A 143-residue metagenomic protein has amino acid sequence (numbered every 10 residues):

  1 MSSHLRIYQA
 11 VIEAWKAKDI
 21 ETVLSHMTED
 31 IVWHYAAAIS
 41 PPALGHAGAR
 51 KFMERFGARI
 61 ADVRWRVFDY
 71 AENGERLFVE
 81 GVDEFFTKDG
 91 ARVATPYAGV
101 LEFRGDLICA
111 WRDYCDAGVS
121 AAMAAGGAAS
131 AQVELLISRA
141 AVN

Functional and structural regions predicted by a protein language model:
M1-E29, S130-N143: Short, low-complexity N-terminal intrinsically disordered segments enriched in polar/charged residues
S3, E54-N143: A beta-strand edge to alpha-helix "cap/lid" segment located at domain peripheries
Y8, W15, M27, A49 (+3 more regions): Hydrophobic alpha-helical core bundles mediating ligand binding, dimerization, or RNAP-core interactions
A10, A36-I39, K88: A general structural-boundary detector
V11, V23-L24, I31, G45 (+4 more regions): Hydrophobic pocket/interface hotspot
E21-E75: A solvent-exposed, acidic/Ser-Thr-rich amphipathic alpha-helical stretch
